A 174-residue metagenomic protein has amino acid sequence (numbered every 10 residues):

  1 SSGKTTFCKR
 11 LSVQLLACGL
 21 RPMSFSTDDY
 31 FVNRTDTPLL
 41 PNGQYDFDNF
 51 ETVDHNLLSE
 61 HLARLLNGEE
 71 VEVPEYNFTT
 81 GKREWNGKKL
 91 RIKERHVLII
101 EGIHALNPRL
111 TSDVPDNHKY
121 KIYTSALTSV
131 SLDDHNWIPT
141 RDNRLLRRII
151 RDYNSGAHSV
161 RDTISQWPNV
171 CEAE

Functional and structural regions predicted by a protein language model:
K4: Conserved lysine of the Walker
F7, L11: Hydrophobic positions on the alpha1 helix immediately C-terminal to the Walker A/P-loop
V13-M23: Post-Walker A helix-loop "phosphate-sensing" segment adjacent to the P-loop in P-loop NTPases
M23-F25, V32-E84, V97: Conserved nucleotide-sensing/catalytic segment adjacent to the nucleotide-binding pocket in NTP-handling enzymes
I92-E94, D116-N117: Short loop/turn elements that form and flank the Walker-type P-loop nucleotide-binding site in RecA-like NTPase cores
V97-E101, Y123-T124: Structural recognition of the conserved hydrophobic beta-strand(s) that form the central parallel beta-sheet of P-loop
E101-P108, T128: Canonical AAA+ ATPase core
S112-E174: Conserved NTP phosphate-binding and transfer environment spanning the P-loop NTPase/kinase superfamily
